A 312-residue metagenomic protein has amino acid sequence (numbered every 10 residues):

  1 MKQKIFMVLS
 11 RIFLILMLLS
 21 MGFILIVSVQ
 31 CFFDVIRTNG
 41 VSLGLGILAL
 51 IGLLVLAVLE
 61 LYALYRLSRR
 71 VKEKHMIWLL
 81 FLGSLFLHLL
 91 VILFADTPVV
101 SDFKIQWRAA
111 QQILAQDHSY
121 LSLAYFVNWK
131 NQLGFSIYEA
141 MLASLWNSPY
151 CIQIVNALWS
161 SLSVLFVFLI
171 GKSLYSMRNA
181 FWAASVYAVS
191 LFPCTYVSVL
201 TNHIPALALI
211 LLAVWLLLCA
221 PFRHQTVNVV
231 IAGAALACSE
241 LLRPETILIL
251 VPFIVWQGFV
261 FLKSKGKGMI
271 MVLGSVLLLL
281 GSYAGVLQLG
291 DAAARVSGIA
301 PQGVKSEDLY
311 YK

Functional and structural regions predicted by a protein language model:
M1-L90, M271-V276: Start-transfer (signal-anchor) and selected internal transmembrane alpha helices of multi-pass inner/ER membrane
Y62-R66, I154-L174, L212: Transmembrane-helix motifs of polytopic, lipid-linked glycan transferases
S84-L85, A183-L191, L236, E240: Short helix- or helix-capping micro-motifs that position conserved polar/aromatic residues at function-defining sites
A95-A109, A115-Y138, W146-C151: Extracytoplasmic catalytic/substrate-binding loops of multi-pass membrane glycan-assembly enzymes
A95-W107, L248, M269-K312: Juxtamembrane membrane-water interface segments immediately following transmembrane helices in multi-pass
V167-V189: Transmembrane-helix signature of polytopic, membrane-embedded enzymes that assemble or transfer cell-envelope glycans
F192, S198-A206: Short acidic/glycine- and proline-prone juxtamembrane loop motifs at membrane-interface regions of multi-pass membrane
N228-P244, F253-I254, L279: Membrane-interface alpha helices of multi-pass inner-membrane proteins
